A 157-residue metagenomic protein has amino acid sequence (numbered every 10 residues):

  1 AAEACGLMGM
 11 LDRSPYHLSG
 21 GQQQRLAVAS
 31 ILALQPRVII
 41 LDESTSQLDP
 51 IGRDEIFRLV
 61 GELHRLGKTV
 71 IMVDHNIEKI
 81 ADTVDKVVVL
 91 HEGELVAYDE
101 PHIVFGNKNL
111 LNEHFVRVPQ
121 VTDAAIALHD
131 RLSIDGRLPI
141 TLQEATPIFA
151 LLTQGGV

Functional and structural regions predicted by a protein language model:
A2-M10: Conserved ABC ATPase "signature" region
S14-L18, Q22: Conserved ABC ATPase signature
Q35: Conserved catalytic motifs of ABC-family nucleotide-binding domains
I39-D42: Catalytic Walker B motif of ABC-type/P-loop ATPase nucleotide-binding domains
D74-H75: H-loop/switch region of ABC-family ATPase nucleotide-binding domains
I80-D82: A short, surface-exposed alpha-helical micro-motif characterized by mixed small hydrophobic and charged/polar residues
E92-G93: Conserved ABC ATPase "signature" C-loop
